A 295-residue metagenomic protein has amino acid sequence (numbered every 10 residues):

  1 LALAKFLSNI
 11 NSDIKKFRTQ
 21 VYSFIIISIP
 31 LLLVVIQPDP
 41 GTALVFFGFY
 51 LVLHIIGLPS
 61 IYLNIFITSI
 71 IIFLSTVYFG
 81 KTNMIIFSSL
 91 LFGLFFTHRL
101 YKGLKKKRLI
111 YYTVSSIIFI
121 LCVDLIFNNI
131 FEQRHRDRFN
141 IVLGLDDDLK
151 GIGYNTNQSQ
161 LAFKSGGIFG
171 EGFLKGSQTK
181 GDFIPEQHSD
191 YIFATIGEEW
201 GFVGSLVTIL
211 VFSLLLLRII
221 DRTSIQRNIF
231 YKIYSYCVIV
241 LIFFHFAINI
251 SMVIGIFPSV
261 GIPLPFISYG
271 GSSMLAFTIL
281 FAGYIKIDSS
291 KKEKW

Functional and structural regions predicted by a protein language model:
L1-K150, E198-I254, I279, G283: Hydrophobic alpha-helical transmembrane segments of multi-pass inner membrane proteins, especially in bacterial systems
R18, N157, E186-D190, A194 (+2 more regions): Alpha-helical membrane and juxtamembrane elements of multi-pass inner-membrane transport and channel proteins
I27-P30, Q160, Y191, P258-S259: Short hydrophobic "helix-edge" motifs at membrane interfaces and signal-peptide entry regions
D39-L44, E171-G176, Q187-S189, S251 (+3 more regions): Transmembrane helix boundary and interhelical junction motifs in multipass membrane proteins
S69, N249-W295: A juxtamembrane structural motif centered on a specific transmembrane helix
R138-S189, W200-G204: TM-adjacent membrane-interface loops and short helices in multi-pass inner/ER membrane proteins
